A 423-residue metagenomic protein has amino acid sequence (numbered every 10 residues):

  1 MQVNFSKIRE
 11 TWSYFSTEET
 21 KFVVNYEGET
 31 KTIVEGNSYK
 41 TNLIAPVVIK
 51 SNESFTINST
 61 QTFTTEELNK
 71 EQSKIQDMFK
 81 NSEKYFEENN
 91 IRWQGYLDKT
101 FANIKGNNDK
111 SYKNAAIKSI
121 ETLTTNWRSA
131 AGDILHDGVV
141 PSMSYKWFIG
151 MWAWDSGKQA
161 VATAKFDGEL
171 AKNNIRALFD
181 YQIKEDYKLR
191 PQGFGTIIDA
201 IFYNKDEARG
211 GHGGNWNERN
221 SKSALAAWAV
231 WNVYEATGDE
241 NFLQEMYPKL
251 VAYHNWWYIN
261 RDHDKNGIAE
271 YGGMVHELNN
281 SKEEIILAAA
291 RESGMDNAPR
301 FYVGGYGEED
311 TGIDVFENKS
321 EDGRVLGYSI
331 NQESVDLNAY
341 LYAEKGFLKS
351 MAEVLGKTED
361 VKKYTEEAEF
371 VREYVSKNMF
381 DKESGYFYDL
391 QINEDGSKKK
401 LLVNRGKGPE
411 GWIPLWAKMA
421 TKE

Functional and structural regions predicted by a protein language model:
M1-I149, N241-F242, V251-Y258, A352-E353 (+2 more regions): Acidic/polar, glycine-enriched structural segments that form the non-catalytic walls/loops of the carbohydrate-binding
K105-K113, T163-R176, V233-P248, K265 (+2 more regions): Structural helix-adjacent loops and short alpha-helical linkers that scaffold large soluble proteins
D133-G138, D167-E277, S376-L390: Helix-terminus loop motifs that line ligand-binding clefts
L135-G150, Q192-R219, N266-I330, S384-W412: Carbohydrate-binding/catalytic loop surfaces
W147-K158, F166, N217-L225, E245-K249 (+2 more regions): Aromatic- and histidine-enriched alpha-helix N-cap/loop-to-helix transition segments that scaffold the rims
A153-D186, E410-K422: Alpha-helical support elements that line or immediately flank enzyme active sites and cofactor-binding pockets
Q159-T163, A227-V233, E344-M351, P414: Buried hydrophobic packing segments
L189-R190, V251-K282, E333, A339-E423: Catalytic cores of carbohydrate-active enzymes
